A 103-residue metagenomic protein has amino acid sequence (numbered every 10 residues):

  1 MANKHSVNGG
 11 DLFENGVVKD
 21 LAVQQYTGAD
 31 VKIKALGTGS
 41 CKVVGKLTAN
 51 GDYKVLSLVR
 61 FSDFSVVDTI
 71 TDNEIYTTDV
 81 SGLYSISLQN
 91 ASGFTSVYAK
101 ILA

Functional and structural regions predicted by a protein language model:
M1-Q25: Transition segment at domain starts
G9, T38, S81-L83: Surface-exposed or flexible loop/turn and strand-edge residues in extracellular/cell-surface modules
V17-Q24, V59-A103: Beta-sandwich interaction modules
Y26, A35-S40, A91-F94: Short proline/glycine-enriched turn/loop motifs at strand-loop junctions of beta-rich domains
K34-A35, T78: Alpha-helix C-terminal capping segments
T38-L58, Y98-L102: Short, surface-exposed beta-strand/strand-loop-strand elements in extracellular ectodomains
